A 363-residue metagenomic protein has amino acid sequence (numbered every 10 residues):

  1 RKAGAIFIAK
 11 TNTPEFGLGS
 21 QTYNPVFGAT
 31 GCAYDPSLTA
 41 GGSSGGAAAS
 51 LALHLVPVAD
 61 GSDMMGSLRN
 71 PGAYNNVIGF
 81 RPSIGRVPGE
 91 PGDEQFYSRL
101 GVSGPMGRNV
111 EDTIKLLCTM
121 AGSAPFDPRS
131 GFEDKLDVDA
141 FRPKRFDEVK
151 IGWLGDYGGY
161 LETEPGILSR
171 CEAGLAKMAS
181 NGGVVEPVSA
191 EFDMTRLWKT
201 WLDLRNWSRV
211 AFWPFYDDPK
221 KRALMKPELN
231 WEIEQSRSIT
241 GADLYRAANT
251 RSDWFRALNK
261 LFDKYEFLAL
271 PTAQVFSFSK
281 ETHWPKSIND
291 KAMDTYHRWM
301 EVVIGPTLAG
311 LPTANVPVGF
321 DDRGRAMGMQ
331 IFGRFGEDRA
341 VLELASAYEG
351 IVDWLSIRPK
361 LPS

Functional and structural regions predicted by a protein language model:
R1, P143-G155, L204-N259, P271-F276 (+3 more regions): Short helix-loop capping/hinge segments that flank enzyme active sites or metal/cofactor-binding pockets
K2-S123, T307-G328: Short glycine/serine-rich loop segments
T11-G19, F192-M194, T272-Q274: Short, solvent-exposed turn/loop segments enriched in Gly/Ser/Thr/Pro and often Arg
N24, G28, L197-F212: Charged, often glycine-rich, active-site loop that binds/positions anionic groups
I78-A173, S346, I351-S363: A short helix-breaking turn/cap at a secondary-structure junction
S130, K199, R246, F278-M300: Short, surface-exposed loop/helix-turn segments at secondary-structure junctions that function as lids/hinges flanking
T163-A190, W213-K220, L244-Y265: Acyltransferase
M329-F335: A short, well-structured catalytic beta-strand-centered motif of the EAL phosphodiesterase domain for c-di-GMP
